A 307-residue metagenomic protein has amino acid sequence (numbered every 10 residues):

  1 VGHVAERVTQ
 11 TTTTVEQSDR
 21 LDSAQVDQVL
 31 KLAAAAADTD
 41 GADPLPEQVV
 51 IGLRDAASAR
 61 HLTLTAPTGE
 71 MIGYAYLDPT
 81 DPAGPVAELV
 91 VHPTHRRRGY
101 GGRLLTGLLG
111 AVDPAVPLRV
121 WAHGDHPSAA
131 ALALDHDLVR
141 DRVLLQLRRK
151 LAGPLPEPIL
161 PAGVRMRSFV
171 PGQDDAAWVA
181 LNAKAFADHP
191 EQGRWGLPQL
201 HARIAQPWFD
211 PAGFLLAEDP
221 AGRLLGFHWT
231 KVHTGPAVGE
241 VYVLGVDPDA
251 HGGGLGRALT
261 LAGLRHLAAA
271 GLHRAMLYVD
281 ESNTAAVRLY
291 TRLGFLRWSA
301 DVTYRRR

Functional and structural regions predicted by a protein language model:
V1-T11, P79-V86, H92-V164, Y304: Acyl-donor-binding surface of acyltransferase catalytic domains
G2-G52, T65, I159-G193: Short amphipathic alpha-helix that is part of the acyltransferase structural core
S18-S23, A33-V112, R119-G124, L224-V238: Conserved donor-binding loop and adjoining core beta-sheet/short helix segment in diverse acyl/aminoacyl transferases
T68-G73, D141, A221-G226, A285 (+1 more regions): Glycine-rich acetyl-CoA-binding "A-motif" of GNAT/NAT acetyltransferases
V91, L244-V246, V279: Hydrophobic adenine-recognition pocket in adenosine-nucleotide-binding enzymes
R97-A111, V243-P248, G252-A269, V287-R292: Conserved acetyl-CoA-binding loop-helix of GNAT-fold acetyltransferases
H136-L155, L261-R307: Active-site/acyl-donor-binding loops of N-acyltransferases
F186-P220, L224-G235, P248: Phosphate-binding active sites in nucleotide-utilizing proteins
